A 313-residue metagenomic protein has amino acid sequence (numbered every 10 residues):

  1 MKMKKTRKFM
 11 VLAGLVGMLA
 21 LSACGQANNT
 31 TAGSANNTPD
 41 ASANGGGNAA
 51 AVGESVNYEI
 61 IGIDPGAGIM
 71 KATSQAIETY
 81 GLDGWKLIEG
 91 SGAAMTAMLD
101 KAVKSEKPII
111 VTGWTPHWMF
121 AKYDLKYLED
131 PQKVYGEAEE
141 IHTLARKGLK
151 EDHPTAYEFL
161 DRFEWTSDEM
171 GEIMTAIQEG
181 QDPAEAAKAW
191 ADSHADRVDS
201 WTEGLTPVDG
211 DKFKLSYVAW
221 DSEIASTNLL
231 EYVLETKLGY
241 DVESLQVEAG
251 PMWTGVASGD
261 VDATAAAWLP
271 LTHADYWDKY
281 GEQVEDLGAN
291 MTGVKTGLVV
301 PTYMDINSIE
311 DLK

Functional and structural regions predicted by a protein language model:
M1-T30: Sec-dependent N-terminal signal peptides of Gram-positive bacterial secreted proteins and lipoproteins
A20-G46: Bacterial lipoprotein signal-peptidase II cleavage site
S42, A49-A50, E54-G62, L160 (+2 more regions): Short, well-ordered beta-strand elements
A43-I61, R146, W165, E282-K313: A conserved helix-loop-strand patch within extracytoplasmic ligand-binding domains of the periplasmic binding
L87-M98, W220-D221, D241-G255: Short helix-initiation/N-cap motifs at beta->coil->alpha
K101-K126, A265-K279: A ligand-binding cleft/hinge motif common to bilobed small-molecule-binding domains
E139-H153, F159, A176, K295-I306: A bilobed periplasmic-binding-protein/Venus flytrap-type ligand-binding module shared by bacterial periplasmic
A225-S308: Short, glycine-/small- and polar/acidic-enriched structural segments that line small-molecule recognition paths
